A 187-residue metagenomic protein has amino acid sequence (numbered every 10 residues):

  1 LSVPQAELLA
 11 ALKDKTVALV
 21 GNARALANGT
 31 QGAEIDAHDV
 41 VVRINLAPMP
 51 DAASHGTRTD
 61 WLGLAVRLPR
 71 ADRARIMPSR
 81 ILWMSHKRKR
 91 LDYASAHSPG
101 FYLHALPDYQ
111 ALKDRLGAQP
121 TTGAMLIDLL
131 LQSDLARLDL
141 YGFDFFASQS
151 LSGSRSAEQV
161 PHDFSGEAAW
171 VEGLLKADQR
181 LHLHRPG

Functional and structural regions predicted by a protein language model:
L1-G187: Metal-ion/cofactor- or nucleotide/acyl-coenzyme-handling active-site neighborhoods
